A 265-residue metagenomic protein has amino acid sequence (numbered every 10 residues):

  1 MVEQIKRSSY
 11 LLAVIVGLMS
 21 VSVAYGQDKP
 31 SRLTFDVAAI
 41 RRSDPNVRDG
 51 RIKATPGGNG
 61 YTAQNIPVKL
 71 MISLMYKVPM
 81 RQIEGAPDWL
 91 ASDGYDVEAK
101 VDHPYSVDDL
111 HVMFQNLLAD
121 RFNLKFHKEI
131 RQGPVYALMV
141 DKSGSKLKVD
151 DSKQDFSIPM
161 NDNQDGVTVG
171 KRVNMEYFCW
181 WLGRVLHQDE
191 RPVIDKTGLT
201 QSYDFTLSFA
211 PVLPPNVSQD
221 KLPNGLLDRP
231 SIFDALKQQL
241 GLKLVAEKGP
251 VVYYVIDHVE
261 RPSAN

Functional and structural regions predicted by a protein language model:
V2-N265: Beta-strand-rich assembly/attachment modules of structural machines
